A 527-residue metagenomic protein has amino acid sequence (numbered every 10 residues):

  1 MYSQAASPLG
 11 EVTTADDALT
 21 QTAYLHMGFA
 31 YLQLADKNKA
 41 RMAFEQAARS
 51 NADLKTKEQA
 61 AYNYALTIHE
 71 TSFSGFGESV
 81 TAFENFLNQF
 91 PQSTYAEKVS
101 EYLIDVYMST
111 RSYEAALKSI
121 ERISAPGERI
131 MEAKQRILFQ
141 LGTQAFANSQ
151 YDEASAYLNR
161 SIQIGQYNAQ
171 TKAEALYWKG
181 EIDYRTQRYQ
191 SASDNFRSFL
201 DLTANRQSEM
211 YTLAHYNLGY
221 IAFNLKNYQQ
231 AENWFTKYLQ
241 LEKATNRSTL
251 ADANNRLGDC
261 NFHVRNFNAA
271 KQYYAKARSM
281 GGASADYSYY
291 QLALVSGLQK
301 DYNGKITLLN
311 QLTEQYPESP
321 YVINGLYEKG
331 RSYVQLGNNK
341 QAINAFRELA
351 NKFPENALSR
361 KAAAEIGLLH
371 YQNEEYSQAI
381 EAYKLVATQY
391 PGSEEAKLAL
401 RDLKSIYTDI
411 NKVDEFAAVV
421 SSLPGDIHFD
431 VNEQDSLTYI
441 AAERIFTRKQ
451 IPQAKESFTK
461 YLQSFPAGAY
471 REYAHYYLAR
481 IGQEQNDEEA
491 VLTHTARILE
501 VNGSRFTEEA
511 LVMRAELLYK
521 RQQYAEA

Functional and structural regions predicted by a protein language model:
M1-A527: Acidic, polar-rich low-complexity tracts and alpha-helical solenoid repeat scaffolds
